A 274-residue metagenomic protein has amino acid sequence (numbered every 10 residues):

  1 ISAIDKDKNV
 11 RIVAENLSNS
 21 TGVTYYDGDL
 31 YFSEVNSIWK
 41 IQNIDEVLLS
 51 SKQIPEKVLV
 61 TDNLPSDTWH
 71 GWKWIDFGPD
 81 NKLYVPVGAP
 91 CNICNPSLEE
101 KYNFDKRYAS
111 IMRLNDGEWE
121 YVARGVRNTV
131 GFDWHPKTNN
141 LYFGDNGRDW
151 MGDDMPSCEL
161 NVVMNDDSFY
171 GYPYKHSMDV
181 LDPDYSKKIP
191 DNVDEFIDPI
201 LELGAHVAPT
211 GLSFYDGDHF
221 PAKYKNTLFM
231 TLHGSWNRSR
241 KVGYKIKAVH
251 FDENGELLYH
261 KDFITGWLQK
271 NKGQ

Functional and structural regions predicted by a protein language model:
S2-L30: Blade-loop segments of beta-propeller domains
I4-K8, N43-V47, Q53-P55, L114-E118 (+2 more regions): Short loop/turn segments that connect beta-strands within beta-propeller blades
D5, D27, E34-N36, Q42 (+3 more regions): Glycine-rich, histidine-containing beta strand-loop boundary motifs that form or position
K8-R11, E46-L48, P55-V58, Y108 (+2 more regions): Predominantly a core beta-strand signature of beta-propeller blades across repeat-based propeller domains
L17-T21, N63-T68, V126-V130, W267-K270: Short coil/turn segments at the loop-to-beta-strand junctions that recur within blades of beta-propeller repeat folds
N19, N36-G78: Asp-box/WD-like beta-propeller blade repeats and closely related beta-sheet repeat scaffolds
D27-G28, D80-N81, N139, K225-N226: Short coil/turn segments that connect the beta-strands within blades of beta-propeller domains
W72, A89-N95, E99-K101, K106-A109 (+3 more regions): Beta-propeller domain segments
